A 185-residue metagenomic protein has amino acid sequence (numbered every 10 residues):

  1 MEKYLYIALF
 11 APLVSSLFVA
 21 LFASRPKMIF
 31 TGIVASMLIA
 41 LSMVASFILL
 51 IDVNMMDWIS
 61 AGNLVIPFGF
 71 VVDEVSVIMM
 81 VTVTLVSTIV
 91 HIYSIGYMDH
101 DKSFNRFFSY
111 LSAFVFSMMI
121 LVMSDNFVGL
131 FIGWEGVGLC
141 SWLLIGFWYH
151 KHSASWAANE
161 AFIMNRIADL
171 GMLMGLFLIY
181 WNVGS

Functional and structural regions predicted by a protein language model:
M1-S185: ...captures the hydrophobic TM-helix bundle architecture rather than a specific catalytic motif, and can also fire on
